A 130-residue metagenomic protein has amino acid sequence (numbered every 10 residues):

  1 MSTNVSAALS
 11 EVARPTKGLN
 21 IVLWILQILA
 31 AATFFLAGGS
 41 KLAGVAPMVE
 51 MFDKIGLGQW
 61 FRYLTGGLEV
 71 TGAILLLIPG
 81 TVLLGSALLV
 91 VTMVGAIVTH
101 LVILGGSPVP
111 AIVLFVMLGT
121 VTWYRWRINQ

Functional and structural regions predicted by a protein language model:
M1-L36, G80-Q130: Extended, low-polarity transmembrane helix blocks
A8, I74-L75: Acidic/proline-rich low-complexity IDRs
R14-T65: N-terminal first-folded block
D53-F61, L76-G85, I103: Short, amphipathic, aromatic/basic-enriched membrane-interface segments that mark the entry/exit of transmembrane
L68-I74, T92-I97: Hydrophobic, membrane-inserted alpha-helices
